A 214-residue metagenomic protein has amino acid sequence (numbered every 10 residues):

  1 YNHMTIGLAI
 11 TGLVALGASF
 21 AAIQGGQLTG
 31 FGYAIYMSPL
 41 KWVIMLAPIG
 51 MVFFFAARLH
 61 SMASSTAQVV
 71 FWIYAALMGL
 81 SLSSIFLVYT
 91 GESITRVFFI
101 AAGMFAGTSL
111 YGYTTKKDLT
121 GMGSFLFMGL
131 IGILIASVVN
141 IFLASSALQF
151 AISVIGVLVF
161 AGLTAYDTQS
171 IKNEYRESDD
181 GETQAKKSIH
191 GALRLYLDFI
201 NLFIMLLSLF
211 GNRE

Functional and structural regions predicted by a protein language model:
Y1-E214: A hydrophobic alpha-helical transmembrane-helix feature that marks the membrane cores and membrane-interface segments
